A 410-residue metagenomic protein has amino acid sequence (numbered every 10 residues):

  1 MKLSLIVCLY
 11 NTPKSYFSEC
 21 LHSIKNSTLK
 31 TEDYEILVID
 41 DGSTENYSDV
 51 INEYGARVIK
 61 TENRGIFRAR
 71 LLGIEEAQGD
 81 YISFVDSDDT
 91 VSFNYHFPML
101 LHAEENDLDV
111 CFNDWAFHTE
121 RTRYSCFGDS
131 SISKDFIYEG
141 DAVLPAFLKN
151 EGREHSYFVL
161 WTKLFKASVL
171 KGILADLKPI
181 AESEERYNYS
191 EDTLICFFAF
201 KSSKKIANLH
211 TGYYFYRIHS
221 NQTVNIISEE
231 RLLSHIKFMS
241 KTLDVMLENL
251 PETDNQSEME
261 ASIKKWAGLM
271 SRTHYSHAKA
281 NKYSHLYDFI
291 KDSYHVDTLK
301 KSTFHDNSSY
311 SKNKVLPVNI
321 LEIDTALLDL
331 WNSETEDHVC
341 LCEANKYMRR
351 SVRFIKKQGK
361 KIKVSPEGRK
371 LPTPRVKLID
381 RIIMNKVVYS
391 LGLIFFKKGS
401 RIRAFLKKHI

Functional and structural regions predicted by a protein language model:
V7, T12-S27: Short, well-formed alpha-helical segments that are part of the catalytic scaffolds of diverse glycosyltransferases
S23, L37-S48: A conserved acidic beta->alpha catalytic loop
T44-N52, T90, N94: Acidic helix N-cap motif at the loop->helix transition within catalytic regions of sugar-transfer enzymes
Y47, T61-A77, S87: Glycine-rich, basic loop-to-helix element that forms the pyrophosphate-binding segment of sugar-nucleotide handling
I82: Short aromatic/hydrophobic "clamp" motif used to bind/position activated sugar donors
T90-S190, L194-S202, I206, Y214-E229: Donor-binding/catalytic cores of nucleotide-activated saccharide and glycerol-phosphate transferases/polymerases
G212-H219, I226-D254, L269-K300: Catalytic core of nucleotide-sugar-dependent glycosyltransferases
Y275-I410: Membrane-interface aromatic/basic loop that binds lipid-linked glycans or pyrophosphate carriers, typified by
